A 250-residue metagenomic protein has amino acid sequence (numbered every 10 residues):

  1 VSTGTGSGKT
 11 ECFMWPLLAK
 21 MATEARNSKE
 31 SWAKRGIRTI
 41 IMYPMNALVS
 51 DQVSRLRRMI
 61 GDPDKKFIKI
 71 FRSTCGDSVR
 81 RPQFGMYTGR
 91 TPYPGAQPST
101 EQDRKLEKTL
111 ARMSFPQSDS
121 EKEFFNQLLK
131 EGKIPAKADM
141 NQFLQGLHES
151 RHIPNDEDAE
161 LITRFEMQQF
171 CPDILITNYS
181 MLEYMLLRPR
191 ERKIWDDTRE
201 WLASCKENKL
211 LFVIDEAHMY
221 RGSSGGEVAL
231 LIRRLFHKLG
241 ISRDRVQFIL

Functional and structural regions predicted by a protein language model:
V1-L17, Y220-S223: Walker A/P-loop
E11-K34, R55-M59, R233-K238: Walker A/P-loop NTP-binding motif
M14, S50-V53, S99, G225 (+1 more regions): Conserved strand-to-helix beginnings and helix N-cap segments that scaffold or border functional pockets
A25-G36, A47-L175, Y179-L186, R190-D196: A substrate-engagement module of RecA-like helicase motors
I37-L48, I249-L250: Conserved RecA-like ASCE P-loop NTPase motor core of nucleic-acid helicases/translocases
L175, S180-Y184, R190-K238: SF2 helicase catalytic motif II
C205-N208, S242-F248: AAA+/SF3 P-loop NTPase mechanochemical coupling elements
